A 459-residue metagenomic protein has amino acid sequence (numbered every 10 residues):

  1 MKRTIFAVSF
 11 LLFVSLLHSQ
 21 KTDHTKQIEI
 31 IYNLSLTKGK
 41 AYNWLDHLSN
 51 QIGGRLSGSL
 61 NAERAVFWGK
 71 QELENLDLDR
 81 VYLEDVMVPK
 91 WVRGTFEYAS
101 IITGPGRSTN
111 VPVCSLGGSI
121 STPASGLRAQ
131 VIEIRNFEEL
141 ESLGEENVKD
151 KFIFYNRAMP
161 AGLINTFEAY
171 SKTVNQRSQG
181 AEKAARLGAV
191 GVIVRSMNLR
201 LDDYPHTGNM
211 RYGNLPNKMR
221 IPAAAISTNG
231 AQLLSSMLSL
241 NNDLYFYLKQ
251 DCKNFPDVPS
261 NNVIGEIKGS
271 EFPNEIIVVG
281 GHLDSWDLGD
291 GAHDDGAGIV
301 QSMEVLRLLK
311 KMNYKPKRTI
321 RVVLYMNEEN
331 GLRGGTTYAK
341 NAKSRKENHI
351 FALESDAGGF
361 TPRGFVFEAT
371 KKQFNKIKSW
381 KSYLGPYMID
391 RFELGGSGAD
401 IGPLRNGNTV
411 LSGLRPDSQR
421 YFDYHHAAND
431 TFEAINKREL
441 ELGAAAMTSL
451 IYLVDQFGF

Functional and structural regions predicted by a protein language model:
T4-V14: Sec-dependent N-terminal signal peptides
D23-S59, F96, Y204-T207, Y212 (+4 more regions): N-terminal capping segment at the start of a domain
H24, I30, D46, N50-I164: Noncatalytic luminal/extracellular "stalk/propeptide" segments of secretory-pathway proteins
T25-Q27, T103-G104, V113-C114, G118-E145 (+2 more regions): Soluble metallo-hydrolase cores and metallopeptidase-like ectodomains found primarily in the secretory/periplasmic
I28-L36, N50-L60, E97, G118 (+8 more regions): Second-shell loop/turn segments in exported
N136-L199: A conserved hydrophobic secondary-structure block that centers on an alpha-helix together with its immediately flanking
Q179, P259-N262, S285-K376, F459: Acidic/histidine-rich catalytic neighborhood of metal-dependent amide-processing enzymes
A185, R195-S196, G213-P216, Q232 (+2 more regions): Active-site-adjacent substrate-binding region of metalloamidase/peptidase-like peptide-processing proteins
